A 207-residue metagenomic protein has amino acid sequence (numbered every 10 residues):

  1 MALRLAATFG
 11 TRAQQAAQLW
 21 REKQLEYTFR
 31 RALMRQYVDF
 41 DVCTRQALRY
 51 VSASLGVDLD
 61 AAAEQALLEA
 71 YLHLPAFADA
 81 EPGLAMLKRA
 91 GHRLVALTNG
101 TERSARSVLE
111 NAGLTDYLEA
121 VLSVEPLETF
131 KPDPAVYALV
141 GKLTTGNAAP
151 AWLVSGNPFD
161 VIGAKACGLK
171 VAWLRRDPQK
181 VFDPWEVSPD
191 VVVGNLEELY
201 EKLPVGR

Functional and structural regions predicted by a protein language model:
M1, A16-A17, A63, L114-Y117: Hydrophobic side chains within well-formed alpha-helices
M1-L25: Active-site neighborhood of HAD-like aspartate-dependent phosphohydrolases
A2, A17, R21, D41-R49 (+1 more regions): An amphipathic alpha-helix signature
L5, R21-Q24, T44, L67-Y71 (+1 more regions): Hydrophobic alpha-helical core bundles mediating ligand binding, dimerization, or RNAP-core interactions
F9-A13, S54-L59, G113-Y117, T145-G146: Short helix-capping segments at alpha-helix termini
Q14, T28-Q65: A metal-dependent, Asp-based hydrolase signature
Y37, D41-V42, L59-A96, R106 (+1 more regions): Short, acidic loop-to-helix structural element flanking the phosphoryl-transfer center in phosphate-processing enzymes
A85-K88, L97, T101-R207: Asp-based, Mg2+/Mn2+-dependent phosphohydrolase catalytic module
